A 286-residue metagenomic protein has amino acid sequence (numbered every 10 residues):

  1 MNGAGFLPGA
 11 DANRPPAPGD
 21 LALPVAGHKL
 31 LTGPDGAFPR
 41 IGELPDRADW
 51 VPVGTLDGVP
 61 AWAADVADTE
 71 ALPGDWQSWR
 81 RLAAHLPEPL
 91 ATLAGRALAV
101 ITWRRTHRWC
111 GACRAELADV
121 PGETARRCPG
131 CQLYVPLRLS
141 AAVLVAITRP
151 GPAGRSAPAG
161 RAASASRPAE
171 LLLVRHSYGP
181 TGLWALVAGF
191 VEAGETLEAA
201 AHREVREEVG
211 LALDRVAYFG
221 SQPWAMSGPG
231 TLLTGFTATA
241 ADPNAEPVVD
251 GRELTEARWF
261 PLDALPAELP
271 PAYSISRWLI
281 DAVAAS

Functional and structural regions predicted by a protein language model:
M1-H107, A118-V120, P180-W184, P229 (+2 more regions): Nudix hydrolase/Nudix homology domain
V51-L56, R126-C128, V145-I147, Q222-W224: Short acidic-hydrophobic surface loop/beta-edge motif
G95-R149: Cys/His-rich short segments
L117, S156, V191, L213 (+3 more regions): Hydrophobic pocket-lining residues within nucleotide cofactor-binding pockets
R126-A185, A212, A217, A238-A240: N-terminal strand-loop-strand
V174-S177, G189, F260-L262: Generic beta-structure capping elements
A185-F219, F236: The catalytic Nudix box helix
Q222-P247: Active-site-adjacent beta-strand/loop module that shapes the phosphate/pyrophosphate-binding cleft
